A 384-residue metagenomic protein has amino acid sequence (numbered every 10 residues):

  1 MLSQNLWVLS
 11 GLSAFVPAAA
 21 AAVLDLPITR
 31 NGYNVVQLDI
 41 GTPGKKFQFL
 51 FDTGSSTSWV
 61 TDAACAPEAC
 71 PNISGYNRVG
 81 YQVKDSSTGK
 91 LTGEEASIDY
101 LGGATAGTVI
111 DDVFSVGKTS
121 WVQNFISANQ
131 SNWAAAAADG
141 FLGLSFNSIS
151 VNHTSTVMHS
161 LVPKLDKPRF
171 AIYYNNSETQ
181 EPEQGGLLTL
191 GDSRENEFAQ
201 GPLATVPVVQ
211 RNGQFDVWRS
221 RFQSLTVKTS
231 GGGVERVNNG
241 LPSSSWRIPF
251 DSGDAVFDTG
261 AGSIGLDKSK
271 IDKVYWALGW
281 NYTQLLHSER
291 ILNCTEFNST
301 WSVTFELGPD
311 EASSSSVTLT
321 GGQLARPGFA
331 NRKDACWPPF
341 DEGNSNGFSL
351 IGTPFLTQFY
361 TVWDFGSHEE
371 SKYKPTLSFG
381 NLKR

Functional and structural regions predicted by a protein language model:
M1-D25: Fungal secretory targeting signals
A21-T29, W121-R247: Aspartyl protease catalytic domain
T29-N129, A137, A277, P309: Signature of the N-terminal lobe/flap region of pepsin-like aspartyl proteases
L38-I40, F47-D52, S58-V60, F141 (+4 more regions): Short hydrophobic beta-strand that contains or immediately precedes a catalytic carboxylate
D52, F114, G143, T189-L190 (+3 more regions): A residue-level signal for conserved active-site and pocket-lining positions in enzyme catalytic cores
A64-A66, S148, R194-N196, K383-R384: Acidic glycine-/aspartate-rich tracts in secreted/extracellular proteins
R221, S245-W246, F250-T300: Extracytoplasmic, non-cytosolic globular domains
T304-R384: Aspartic protease catalytic domain
